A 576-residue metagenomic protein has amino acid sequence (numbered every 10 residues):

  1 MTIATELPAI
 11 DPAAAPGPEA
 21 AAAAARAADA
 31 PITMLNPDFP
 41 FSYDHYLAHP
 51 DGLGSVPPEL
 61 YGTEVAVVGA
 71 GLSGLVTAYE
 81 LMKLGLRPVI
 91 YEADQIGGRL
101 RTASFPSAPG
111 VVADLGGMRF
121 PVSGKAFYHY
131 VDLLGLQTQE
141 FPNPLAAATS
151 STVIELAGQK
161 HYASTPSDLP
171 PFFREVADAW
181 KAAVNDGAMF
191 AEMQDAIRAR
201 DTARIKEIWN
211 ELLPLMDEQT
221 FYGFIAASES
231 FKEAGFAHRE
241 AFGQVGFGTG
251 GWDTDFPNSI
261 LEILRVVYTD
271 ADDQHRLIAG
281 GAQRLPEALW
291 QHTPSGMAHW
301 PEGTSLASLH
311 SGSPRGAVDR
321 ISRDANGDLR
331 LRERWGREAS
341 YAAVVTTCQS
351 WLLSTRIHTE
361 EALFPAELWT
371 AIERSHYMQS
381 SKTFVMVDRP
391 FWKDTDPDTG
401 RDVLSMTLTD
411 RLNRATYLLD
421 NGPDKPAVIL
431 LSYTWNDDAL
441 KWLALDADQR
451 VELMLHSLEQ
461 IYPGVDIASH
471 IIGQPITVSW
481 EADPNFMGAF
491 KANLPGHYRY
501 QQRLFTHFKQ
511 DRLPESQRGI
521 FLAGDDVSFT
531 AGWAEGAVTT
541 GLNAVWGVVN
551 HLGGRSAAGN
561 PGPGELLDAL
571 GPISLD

Functional and structural regions predicted by a protein language model:
T2-G52, D328, Y341, R356 (+3 more regions): Conserved flavin/dinucleotide-binding core of flavoenzymes
A4-R26, T33-N36, D132-L133, P142-F256: Mobile amphipathic helical/loop "lid" adjacent to a hydrophobic cofactor/ligand pocket
L7, P12, A199-A317, D324-G327 (+1 more regions): Active-site/ligand-binding neighborhood in enzyme catalytic cores
L60-I90: N-terminal Rossmann-like FAD-binding beta1-loop-alpha1 element of flavoenzymes
T63, R334-A343: Core beta-strand elements of the Rossmann-like FAD/NAD(P) dinucleotide-binding domain in flavoenzyme oxidoreductases
M82-S107: Glycine-rich FAD pyrophosphate-binding loop
R99, P109-P142: Conserved FAD-binding subdomain of flavin-dependent enzymes
A342-E367, S381: Flavin (primarily FAD) binding-site architecture
